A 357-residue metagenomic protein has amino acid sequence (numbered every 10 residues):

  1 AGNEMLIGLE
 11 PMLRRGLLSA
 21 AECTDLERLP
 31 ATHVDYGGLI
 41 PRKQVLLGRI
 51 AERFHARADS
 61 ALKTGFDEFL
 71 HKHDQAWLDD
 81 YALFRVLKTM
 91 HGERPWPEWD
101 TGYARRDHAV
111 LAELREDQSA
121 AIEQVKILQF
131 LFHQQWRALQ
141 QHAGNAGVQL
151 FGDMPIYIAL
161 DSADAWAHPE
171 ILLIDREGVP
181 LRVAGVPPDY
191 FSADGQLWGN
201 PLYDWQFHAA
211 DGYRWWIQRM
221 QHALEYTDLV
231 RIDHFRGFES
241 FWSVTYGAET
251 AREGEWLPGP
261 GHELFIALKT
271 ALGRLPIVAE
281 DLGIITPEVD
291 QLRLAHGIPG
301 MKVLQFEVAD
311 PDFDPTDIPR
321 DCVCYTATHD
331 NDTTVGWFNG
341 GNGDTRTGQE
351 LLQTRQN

Functional and structural regions predicted by a protein language model:
A1-H133, I158-N357: Alpha-amylase-like alpha-glycosidases and glucanotransferases acting on alpha-linked glucans and related
V125-I158: Conserved, well-ordered alpha-helix/loop/beta-strand core segments that scaffold catalytic motifs
